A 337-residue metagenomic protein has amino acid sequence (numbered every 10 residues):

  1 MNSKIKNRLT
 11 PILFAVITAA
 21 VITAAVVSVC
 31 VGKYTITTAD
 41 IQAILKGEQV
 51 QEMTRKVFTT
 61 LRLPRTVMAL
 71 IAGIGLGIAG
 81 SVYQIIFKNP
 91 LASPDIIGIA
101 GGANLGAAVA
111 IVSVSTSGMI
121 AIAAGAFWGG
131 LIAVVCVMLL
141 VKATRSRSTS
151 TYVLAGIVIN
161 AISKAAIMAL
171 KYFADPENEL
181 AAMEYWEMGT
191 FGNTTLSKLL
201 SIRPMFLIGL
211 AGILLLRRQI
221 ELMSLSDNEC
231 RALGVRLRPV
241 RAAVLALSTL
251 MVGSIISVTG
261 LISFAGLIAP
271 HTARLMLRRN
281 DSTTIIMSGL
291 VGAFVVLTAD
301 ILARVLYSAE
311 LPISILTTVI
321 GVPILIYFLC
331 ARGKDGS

Functional and structural regions predicted by a protein language model:
M1-S337: Alpha-helical transmembrane segments in inner-membrane proteins
